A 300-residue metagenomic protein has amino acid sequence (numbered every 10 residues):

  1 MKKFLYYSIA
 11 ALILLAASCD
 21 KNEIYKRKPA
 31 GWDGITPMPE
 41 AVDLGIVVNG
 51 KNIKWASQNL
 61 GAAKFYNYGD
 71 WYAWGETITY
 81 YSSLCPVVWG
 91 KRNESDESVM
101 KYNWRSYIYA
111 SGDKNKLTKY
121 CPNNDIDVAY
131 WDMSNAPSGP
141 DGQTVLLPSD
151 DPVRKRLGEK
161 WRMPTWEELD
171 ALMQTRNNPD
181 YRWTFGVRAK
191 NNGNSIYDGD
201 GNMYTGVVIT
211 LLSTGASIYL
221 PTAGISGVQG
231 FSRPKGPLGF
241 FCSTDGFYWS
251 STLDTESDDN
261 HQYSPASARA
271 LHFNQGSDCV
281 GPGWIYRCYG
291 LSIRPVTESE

Functional and structural regions predicted by a protein language model:
K2-I9: Sec-dependent signal peptide recognition, specifically the positively charged N-region followed immediately by
L15-S18: C-terminal motif of bacterial Sec signal peptides marking the signal peptidase cleavage site
E23-E300: Conserved positions within compact, well-structured domain cores
